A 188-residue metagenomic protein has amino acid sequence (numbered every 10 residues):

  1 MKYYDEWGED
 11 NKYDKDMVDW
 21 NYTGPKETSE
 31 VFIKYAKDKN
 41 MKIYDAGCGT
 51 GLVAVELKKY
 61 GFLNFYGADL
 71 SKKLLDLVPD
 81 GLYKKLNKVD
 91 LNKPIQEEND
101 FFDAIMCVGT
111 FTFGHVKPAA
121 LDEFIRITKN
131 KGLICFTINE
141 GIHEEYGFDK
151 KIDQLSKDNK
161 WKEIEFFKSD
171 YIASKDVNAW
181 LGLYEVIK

Functional and structural regions predicted by a protein language model:
M1-Y35: Conserved class I S-adenosyl-L-methionine
Y44-P94: Class I SAM-dependent methyltransferase SAM/SAH-binding core
I95-I105: A short acidic, Gly/Pro-enriched loop at the edge of an enzyme's catalytic core that lines a small-molecule cofactor
C107-F111, T137: Residues lining the SAM
P118-N130: A short glycine-rich, Lys/Arg-flanked "PGG" loop and its adjoining helix->strand segment in the class I
K131-N139: Conserved beta-strand signature within the Rossmann-like core of class I S-adenosyl-L-methionine
Y146-F167: Conserved Class I S-adenosyl-L-methionine
Y171-K188: Core SAM-dependent methyltransferase catalytic element
